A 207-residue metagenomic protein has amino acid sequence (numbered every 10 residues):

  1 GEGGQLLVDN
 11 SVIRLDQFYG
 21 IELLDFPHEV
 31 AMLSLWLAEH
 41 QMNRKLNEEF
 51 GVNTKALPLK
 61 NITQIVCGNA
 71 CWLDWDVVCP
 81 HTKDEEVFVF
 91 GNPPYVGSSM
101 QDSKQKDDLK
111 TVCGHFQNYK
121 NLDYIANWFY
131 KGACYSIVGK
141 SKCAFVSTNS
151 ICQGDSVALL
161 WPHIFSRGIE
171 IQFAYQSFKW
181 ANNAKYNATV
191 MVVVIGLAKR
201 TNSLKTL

Functional and structural regions predicted by a protein language model:
G1: Conserved SAM-binding loop of SAM-dependent methyltransferases across substrates and taxa, primarily the Class I
R14: Conserved SF1/SF2 helicase motif Ia
F18-I21: Conserved SAM-binding motif I beta-strand of class I
L24: Conserved SAM/SAH-binding beta-strand->alpha-helix loop
H28, W36, H40-N47, G51-I65 (+1 more regions): Signature of N6-adenine DNA methyltransferases within the class I
A31: Conserved SAM-binding loop
